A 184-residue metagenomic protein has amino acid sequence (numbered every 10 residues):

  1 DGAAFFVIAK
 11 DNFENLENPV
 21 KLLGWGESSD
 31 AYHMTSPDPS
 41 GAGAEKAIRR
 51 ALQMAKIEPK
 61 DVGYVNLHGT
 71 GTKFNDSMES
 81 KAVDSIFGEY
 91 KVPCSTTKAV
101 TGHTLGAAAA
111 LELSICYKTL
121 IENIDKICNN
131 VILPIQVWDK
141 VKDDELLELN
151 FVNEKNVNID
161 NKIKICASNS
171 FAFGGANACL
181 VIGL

Functional and structural regions predicted by a protein language model:
D1-A55, Y64: Condensing-enzyme catalytic core mediating Claisen C-C bond formation in acyl metabolism
G2-A4, A176-C179: Short hydrophobic/aromatic beta-strand or adjacent loop that forms the aromatic wall/cage of a ligand/substrate-binding
V7, F74, L180-V181: Generic hydrophobic alpha-helical membrane-span motif
V7, L22, V62, L67-H68 (+2 more regions): Conserved small-residue
N12-K21, K46-D61, K81-V100, A108-A172 (+1 more regions): Structural signature of cysteine-dependent C-C bond-forming condensing enzymes
G26, N66-H68, K98: Short, histidine-centered active-site or binding-site loop motifs used for metal coordination, general acid-base
Y32-S40, T70-F87, T104-L111: Short glycine/threonine-rich loop-to-helix capping motif typified by GTGT followed within a few residues by an Asp-Pro
P59-S77, K91: Conserved beta-ketoacyl condensing-enzyme motif
